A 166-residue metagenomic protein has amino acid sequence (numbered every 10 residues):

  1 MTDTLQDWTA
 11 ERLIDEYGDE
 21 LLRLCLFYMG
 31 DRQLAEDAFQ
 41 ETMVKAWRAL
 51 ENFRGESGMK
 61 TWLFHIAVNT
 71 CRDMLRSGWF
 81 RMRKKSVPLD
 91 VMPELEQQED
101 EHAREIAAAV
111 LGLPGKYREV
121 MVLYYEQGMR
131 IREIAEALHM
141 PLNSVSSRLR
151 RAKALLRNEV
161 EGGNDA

Functional and structural regions predicted by a protein language model:
M1-R23, E36: A short, charge-rich alpha-helical start-of-domain segment used by transcription regulators
D3, E41-G58, G78: Sigma70-family region 2
I14-R32, A49, V110, E161-G162: Amphipathic, Lys/Arg- and hydrophobic-enriched alpha-helical face
D37-V44, S57-N69: Structural recognition of an alpha-helix C-terminal capping motif at a helix-to-coil junction
N52-R54, H65-S86, E99, R151: Arg/Lys-rich amphipathic alpha helix in sigma70-family domain 2
V68, R72, L138-D165: DNA-recognition helix of helix-turn-helix
D73, R81-A108, R130: Internal acidic/polar
V120-Y124: A short pre-motif secondary-structure segment
